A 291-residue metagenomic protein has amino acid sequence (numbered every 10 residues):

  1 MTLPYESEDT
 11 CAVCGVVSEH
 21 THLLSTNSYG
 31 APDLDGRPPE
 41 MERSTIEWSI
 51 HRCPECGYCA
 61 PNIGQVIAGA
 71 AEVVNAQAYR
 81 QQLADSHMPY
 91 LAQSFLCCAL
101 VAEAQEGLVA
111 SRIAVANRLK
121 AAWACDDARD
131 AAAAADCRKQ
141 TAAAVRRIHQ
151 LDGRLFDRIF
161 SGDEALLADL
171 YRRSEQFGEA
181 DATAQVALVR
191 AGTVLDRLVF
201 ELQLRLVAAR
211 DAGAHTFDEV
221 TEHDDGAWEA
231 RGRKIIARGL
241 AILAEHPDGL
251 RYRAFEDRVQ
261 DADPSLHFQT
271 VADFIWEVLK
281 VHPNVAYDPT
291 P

Functional and structural regions predicted by a protein language model:
M1-A76: N-terminal cysteine/histidine-rich coordination modules
V74-Q81, P89-V101, E106-R129, R158-R173: Amphipathic alpha-helical repeat scaffolds of TPR domains
S86-C98, A131-V145: Helix-turn-helix repeat elements of alpha-solenoid scaffolds
A102-Q105, A144-I148, D152, R190-A191: Alpha-helical junction/boundary sensor with strong preference for TPR arrays
I113, A133, L155-I159, D196-L198: Structural signature of alpha-solenoid helical repeat junctions
K120, L166, F200-L206: "A position-specific structural signal for the A-helix of alpha-solenoid helical repeats
R173-E179, R205-E229, P283-Y287: Alpha-helical linker/edge segments of TPR/alpha-solenoid repeat scaffolds and analogous pre-/post-domain helices
D181-T193: TPR/TPR-like (Sel1-like) alpha-helical repeat modules
